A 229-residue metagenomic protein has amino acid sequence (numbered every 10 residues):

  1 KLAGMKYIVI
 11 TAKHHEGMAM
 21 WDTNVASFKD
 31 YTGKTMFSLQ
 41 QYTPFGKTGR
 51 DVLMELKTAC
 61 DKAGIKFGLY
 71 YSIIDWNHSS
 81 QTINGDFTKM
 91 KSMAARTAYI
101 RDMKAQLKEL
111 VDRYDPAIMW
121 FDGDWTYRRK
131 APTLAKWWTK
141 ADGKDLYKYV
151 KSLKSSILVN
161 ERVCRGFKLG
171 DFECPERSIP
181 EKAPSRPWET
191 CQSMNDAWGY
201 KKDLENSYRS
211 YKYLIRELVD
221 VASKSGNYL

Functional and structural regions predicted by a protein language model:
K1-L229: Mature catalytic domains of secreted/periplasmic carbohydrate-active enzymes
